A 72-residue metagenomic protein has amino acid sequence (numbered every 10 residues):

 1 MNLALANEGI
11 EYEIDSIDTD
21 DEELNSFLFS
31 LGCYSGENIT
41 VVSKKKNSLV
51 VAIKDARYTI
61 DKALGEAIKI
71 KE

Functional and structural regions predicted by a protein language model:
M1-N2, E72: Absolute protein N-terminus
I14-S16, S30-G32, V50-A52, D61: Short, acidic/hydrophobic/Gly-rich beta-strand patch recurrent on exposed beta strands that often constitutes part
I17, V42-K44: Residue-level recognition of beta-strand microenvironments
E23-F27: Short alpha-helix capping/helix-loop boundary micro-motifs
K45-E72: C-terminal structural segments of small proteins and small subunits
